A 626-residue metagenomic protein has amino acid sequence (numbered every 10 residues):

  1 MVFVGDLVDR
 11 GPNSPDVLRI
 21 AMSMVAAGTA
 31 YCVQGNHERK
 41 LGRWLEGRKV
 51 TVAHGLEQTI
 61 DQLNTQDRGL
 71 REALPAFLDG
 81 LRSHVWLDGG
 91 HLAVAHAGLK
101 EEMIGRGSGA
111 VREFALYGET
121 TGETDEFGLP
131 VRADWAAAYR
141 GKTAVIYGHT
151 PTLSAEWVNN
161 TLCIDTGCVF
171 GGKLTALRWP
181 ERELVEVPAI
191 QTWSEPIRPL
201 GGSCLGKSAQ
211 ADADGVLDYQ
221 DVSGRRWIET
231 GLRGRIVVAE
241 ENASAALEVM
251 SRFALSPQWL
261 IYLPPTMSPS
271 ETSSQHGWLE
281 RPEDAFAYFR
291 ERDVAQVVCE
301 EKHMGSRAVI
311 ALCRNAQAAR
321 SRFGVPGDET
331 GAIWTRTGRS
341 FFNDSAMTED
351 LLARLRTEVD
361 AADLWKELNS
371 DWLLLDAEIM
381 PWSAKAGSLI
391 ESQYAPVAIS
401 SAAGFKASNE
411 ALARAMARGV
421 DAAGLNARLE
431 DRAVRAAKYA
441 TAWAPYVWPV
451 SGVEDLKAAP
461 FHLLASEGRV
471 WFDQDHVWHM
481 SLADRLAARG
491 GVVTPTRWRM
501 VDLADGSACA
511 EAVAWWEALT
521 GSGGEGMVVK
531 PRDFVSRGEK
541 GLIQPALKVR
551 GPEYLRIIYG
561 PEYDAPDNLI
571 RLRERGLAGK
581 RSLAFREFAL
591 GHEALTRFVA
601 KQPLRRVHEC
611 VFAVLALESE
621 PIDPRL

Functional and structural regions predicted by a protein language model:
D6, A21, G35-N36, T59 (+5 more regions): Divalent metal-coordination and catalytic microenvironments
R10-H91, E101, G107-F127: Active-site neighborhood of divalent metal-dependent phosphoester bond hydrolases
H84-W86, L174-R178, A308-L312: Short beta-strand scaffold segments in enzyme catalytic cores
E113-A211: Acidic, His/Gly-rich catalytic cores of divalent-metal-dependent hydrolytic chemistry
S208-A285, R307: Low-complexity, highly charged intrinsically disordered N-terminal segments that act as targeting/localization
L279-T335, N426-L626: Nucleic-acid 5′ end/cap handling module spanning
V325-P381: Conserved loop->alpha-helix
E358-N369, L373-D455: Non-catalytic, alpha-helical, charged scaffold/linker segments that couple or flank catalytic or architectural cores
